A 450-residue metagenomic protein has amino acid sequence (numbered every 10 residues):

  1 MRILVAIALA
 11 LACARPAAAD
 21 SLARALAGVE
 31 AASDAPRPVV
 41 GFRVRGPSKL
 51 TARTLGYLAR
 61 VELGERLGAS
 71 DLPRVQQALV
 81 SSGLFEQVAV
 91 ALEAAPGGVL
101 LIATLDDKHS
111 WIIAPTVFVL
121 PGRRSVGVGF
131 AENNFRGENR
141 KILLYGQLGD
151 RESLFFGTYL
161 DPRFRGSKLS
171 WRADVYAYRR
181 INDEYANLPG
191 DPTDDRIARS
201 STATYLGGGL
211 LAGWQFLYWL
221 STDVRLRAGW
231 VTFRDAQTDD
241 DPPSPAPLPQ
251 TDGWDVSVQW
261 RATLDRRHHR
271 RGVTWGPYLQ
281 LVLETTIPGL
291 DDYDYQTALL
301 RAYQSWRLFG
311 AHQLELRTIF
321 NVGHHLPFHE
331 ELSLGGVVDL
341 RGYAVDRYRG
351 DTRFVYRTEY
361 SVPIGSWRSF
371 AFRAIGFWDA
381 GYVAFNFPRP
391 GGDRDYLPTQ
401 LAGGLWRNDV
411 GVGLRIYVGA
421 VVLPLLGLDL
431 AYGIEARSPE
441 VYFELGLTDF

Functional and structural regions predicted by a protein language model:
L4-A12: Bacterial N-terminal signal peptides
R15-A19: Sec/Tat signal peptide C-region and signal peptidase I cleavage site
D20-V119, G129, L143-R163, L206 (+9 more regions): Periplasmic polypeptide-binding modules associated with outer-membrane biogenesis and secretion
A59, W275-F450: C-terminal transmembrane beta-barrel domains of outer membrane proteins
G98-L100, T104-Q259, S333-V338, D346-Y356 (+1 more regions): Gram-negative/organellar outer-membrane beta-barrel architecture
V126-G129, N139-K141, S257-L290, D294-R301: Surface-exposed extracellular loop regions of Gram-negative outer-membrane beta-barrel proteins
Q215-L220, L264-V273, W306-A311: Secondary-structure boundary elements
V231-F233, R270-G272, H324-F328: Proline-centered turn/helix-capping motifs that create local helix->coil transitions or kinks
